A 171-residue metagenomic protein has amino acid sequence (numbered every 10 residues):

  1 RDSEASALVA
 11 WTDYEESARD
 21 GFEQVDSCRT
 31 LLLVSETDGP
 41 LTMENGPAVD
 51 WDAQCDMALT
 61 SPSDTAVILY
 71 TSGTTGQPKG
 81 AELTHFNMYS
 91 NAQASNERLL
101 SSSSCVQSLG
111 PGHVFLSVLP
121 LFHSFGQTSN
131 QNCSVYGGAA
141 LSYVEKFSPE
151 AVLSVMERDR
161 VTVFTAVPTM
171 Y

Functional and structural regions predicted by a protein language model:
R1, M57, E150-L153: Short hydrophobic/charged patches on amphipathic alpha-helices used for structural packing and interfaces
R1-N45: Structural core segment of the AMP-binding/adenylate-forming
R1-Y14, K79-E82, S117, A139-K146: Short beta-strand->loop structural element characteristic of the AMP-binding/adenylate-forming
L8, T65, T71-T74, F115 (+3 more regions): Conserved S/T- and glycine-rich ATP-binding loop of Class I adenylate-forming
A10-R19, L119, E145-S148, V161-Y171: Adenylate-forming
V49-Y70, Q77, C105-V114: Conserved pre-ATP/AMP-binding loop-to-beta segment of ANL
A66-A94: Conserved AMP-binding A3 loop
Y89-V114, F122-V163: Conserved AMP-binding/adenylation subdomain of ANL enzymes
